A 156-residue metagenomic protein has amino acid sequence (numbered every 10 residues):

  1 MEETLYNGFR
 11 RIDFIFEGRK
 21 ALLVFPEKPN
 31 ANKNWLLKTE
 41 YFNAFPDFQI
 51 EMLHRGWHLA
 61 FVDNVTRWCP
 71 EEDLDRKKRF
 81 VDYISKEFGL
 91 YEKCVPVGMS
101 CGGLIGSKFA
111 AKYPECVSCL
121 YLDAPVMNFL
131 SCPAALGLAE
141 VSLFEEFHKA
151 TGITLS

Functional and structural regions predicted by a protein language model:
M1-A31: N-terminal cap/lid segment of alpha/beta-hydrolase-fold proteins
F25-M52: Short, surface-exposed "cap/lid" segments of acyl-processing enzymes
W35-T39, H58-D63, V95-V97, C119-D123: Structural recognition of the beta-strand scaffold that forms the well-ordered cores of secreted hydrolase catalytic
Q49-C69: Conserved alpha/beta-hydrolase
W68-G89, K108: Alpha/beta-hydrolase active-site loop
F88-S100: Alpha/beta-hydrolase fold nucleophile elbow
G98-K108: Glycine-rich nucleophile elbow surrounding the catalytic serine of serine-hydrolase chemistry
K108-S156: Hydrolase active-site cap/lid region
